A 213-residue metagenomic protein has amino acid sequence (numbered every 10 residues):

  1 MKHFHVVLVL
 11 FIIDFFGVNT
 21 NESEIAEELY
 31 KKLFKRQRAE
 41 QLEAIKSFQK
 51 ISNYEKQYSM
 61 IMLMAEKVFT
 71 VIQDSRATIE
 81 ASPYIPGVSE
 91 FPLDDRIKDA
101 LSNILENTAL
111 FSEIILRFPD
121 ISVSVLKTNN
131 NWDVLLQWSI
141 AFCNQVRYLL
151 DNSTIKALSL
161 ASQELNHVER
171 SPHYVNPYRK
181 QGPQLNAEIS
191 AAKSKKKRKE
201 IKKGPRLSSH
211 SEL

Functional and structural regions predicted by a protein language model:
K2-F15: Cleavable N-terminal signal peptides of Sec/SRP-targeted secreted and luminal proteins
H3-V6, N176, S211: Intrinsically disordered, low-complexity segments used for protein-protein interactions
F16-A187: Extended non-globular interaction regions in eukaryotic gene-expression and organellar proteins
A191-R198: Acidic, proline/glycine-enriched N-terminal capping motif
E200-L213: Short acidic, low-complexity intrinsically disordered linear motifs used for protein-protein interactions
